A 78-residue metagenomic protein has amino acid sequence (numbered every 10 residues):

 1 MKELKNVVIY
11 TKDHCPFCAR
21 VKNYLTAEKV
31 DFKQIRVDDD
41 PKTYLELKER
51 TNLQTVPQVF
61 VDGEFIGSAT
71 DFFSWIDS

Functional and structural regions predicted by a protein language model:
M1-K33: Local sequence-structure signature of Cys/Sec-based thiol-disulfide redox active-site neighborhoods
K2, E46-E49, W75-S78: Rhodanese-like catalytic fold shared by cysteine-dependent sulfurtransferases and DSP/PTP-type phosphatases
P16, K42, G67: Short alpha-helical
D31-T43: Thiol-based oxidoreductase modules, predominantly thioredoxin-like and allied folds used for disulfide exchange
Y44, L53, A69-F72: A general structural signal for well-ordered alpha-helical segments in protein cores
E49-T55: Thiol/disulfide oxidoreductase modules built on the thioredoxin-like
V61-S78: Non-catalytic, surface beta->alpha helical segment in thiol-disulfide oxidoreductase systems
